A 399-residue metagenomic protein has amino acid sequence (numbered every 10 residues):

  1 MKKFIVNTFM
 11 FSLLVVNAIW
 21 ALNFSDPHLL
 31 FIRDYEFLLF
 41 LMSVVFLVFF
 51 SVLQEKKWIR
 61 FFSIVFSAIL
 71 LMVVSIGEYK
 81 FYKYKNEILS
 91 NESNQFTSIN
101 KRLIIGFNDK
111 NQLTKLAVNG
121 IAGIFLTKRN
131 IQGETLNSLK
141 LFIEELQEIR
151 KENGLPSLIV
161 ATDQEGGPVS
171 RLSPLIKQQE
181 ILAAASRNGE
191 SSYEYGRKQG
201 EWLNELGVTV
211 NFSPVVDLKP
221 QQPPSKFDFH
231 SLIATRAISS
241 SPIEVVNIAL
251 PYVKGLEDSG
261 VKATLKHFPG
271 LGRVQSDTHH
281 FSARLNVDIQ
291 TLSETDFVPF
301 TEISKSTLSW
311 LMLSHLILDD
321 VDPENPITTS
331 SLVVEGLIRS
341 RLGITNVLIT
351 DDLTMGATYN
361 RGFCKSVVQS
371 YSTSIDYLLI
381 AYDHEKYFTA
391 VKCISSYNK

Functional and structural regions predicted by a protein language model:
T8-V52: Membrane-embedded alpha-helical segments of integral membrane proteins
A21-S25, V73-T114, D351: Boundary/entry segment of secreted carbohydrate-active catalytic domains
H28, T135-S138, F142, Q147 (+2 more regions): Second-shell residues forming the walls of enzyme active-site clefts
W58-Y79: Internal/C-terminal transmembrane anchor helices
K101-F107, A122-L126, L158-Q164, V210-P214 (+4 more regions): Hydrophobic faces of well-ordered beta-strands that scaffold small-molecule active sites in alpha/beta enzyme cores
F107-V118, S191-W202, E294-F300, G362-Q369: Short, acidic/polar
I121-G133, I143, Q147-I149, L155-I159: A short aromatic-anchored loop/beta-hairpin motif
Q147-K177, G196-P223, V245-G270: Glycine-rich, aromatic-flanked loop segments that form ligand/cofactor-binding clefts across common enzyme folds
